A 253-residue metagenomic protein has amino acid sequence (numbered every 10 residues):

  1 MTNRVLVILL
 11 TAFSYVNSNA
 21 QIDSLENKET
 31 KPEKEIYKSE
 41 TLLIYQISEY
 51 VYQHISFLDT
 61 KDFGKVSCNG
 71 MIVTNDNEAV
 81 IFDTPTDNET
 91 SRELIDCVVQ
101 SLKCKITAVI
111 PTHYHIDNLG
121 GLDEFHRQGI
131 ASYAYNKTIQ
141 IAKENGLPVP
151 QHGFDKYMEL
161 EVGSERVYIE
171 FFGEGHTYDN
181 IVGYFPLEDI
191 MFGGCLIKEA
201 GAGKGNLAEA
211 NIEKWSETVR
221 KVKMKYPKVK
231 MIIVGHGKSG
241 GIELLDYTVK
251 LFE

Functional and structural regions predicted by a protein language model:
M1-S24: Bacterial Sec-dependent N-terminal signal peptides
S18-T41: Sec-dependent signal peptide cleavage junction
K31, S39-T41, Q46, Y133-G173 (+2 more regions): Metallo-beta-lactamase
I47-I95, G183-C195: Conserved beta-strand hairpin/beta-sheet module of binuclear metal-dependent hydrolase folds, prominently
Y50, V73, D83, V98 (+8 more regions): Divalent metal-coordination and catalytic microenvironments
Q53-I55, I72, V80-D83, T107-P111 (+6 more regions): Structural recognition of the beta-strand scaffold that forms the well-ordered cores of secreted hydrolase catalytic
D76-V80, E89-S132: Active-site metal-binding motif and surrounding structural segment of the metallo-beta-lactamase
E78-A79, T86-D87, F172-G175, D179-T248: Metallo-beta-lactamase
